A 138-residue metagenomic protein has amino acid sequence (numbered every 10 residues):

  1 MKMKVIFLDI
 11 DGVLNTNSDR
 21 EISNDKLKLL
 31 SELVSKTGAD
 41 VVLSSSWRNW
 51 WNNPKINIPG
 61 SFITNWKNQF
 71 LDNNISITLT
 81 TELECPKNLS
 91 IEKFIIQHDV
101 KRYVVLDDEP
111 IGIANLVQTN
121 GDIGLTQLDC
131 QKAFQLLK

Functional and structural regions predicted by a protein language model:
M1-M3, D99-V100: Alpha-helical hydrophobic/aromatic positions enriched in membrane-embedded helices and signal peptides
K2-C85: Alpha-helical substrate-recognition element adjacent to the catalytic core
I63-K138: C-terminal cap/substrate-recognition subdomain and adjoining C-terminal extension of metal-dependent phosphatase-like
